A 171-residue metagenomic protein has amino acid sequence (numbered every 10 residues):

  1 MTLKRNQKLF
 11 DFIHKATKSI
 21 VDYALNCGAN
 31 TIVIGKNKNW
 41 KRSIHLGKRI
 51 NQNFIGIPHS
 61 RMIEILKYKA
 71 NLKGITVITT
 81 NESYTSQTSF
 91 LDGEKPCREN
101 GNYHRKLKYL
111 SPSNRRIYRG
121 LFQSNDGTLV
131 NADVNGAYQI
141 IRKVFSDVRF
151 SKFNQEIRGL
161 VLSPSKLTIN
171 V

Functional and structural regions predicted by a protein language model:
M1-I63, S151-V171: Substrate-contacting helices/loops that form the catalytic groove of nucleic-acid and nucleotide-polymer processing
N51-I55, I63-V171: Positively charged, low-complexity nucleic-acid-binding target-recognition regions
